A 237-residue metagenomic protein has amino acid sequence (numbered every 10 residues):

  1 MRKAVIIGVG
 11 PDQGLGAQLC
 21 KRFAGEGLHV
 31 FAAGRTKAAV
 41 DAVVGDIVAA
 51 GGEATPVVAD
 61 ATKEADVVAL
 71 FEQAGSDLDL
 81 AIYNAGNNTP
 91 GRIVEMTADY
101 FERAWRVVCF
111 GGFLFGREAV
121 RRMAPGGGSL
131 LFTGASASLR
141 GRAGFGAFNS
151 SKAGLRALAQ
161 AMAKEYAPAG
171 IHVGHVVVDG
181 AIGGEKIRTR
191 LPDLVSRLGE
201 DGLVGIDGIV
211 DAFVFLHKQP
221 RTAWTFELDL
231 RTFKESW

Functional and structural regions predicted by a protein language model:
M1-F31: Canonical Rossmann dinucleotide-binding motif of NAD(H)/NADP(H)-dependent dehydrogenases/reductases, specifically
R2, E53, D77-L78, R92 (+2 more regions): Active-site loop of short-chain dehydrogenase/reductase
G8-G10, S129-G154, A159-Q160, K164-P168 (+1 more regions): Catalytic loop of short-chain dehydrogenase/reductase
L28-A42: Conserved glycine-rich Rossmann-like NAD(P)H-binding loop of the short-chain dehydrogenase/reductase
A38, V58-A69, A98: The beta1-alpha1 cofactor-binding region of Rossmann-like NAD(H)/NADP(H)-dependent oxidoreductases
N87, V94-F113, L155: Catalytic Tyr-X3-Lys loop
V107-P125, K164: Amphipathic alpha-helical dimer-interface segment in Rossmann-like NAD(P)H-dependent oxidoreductases
P168-G180, D193-W237: C-terminal helical subdomain
